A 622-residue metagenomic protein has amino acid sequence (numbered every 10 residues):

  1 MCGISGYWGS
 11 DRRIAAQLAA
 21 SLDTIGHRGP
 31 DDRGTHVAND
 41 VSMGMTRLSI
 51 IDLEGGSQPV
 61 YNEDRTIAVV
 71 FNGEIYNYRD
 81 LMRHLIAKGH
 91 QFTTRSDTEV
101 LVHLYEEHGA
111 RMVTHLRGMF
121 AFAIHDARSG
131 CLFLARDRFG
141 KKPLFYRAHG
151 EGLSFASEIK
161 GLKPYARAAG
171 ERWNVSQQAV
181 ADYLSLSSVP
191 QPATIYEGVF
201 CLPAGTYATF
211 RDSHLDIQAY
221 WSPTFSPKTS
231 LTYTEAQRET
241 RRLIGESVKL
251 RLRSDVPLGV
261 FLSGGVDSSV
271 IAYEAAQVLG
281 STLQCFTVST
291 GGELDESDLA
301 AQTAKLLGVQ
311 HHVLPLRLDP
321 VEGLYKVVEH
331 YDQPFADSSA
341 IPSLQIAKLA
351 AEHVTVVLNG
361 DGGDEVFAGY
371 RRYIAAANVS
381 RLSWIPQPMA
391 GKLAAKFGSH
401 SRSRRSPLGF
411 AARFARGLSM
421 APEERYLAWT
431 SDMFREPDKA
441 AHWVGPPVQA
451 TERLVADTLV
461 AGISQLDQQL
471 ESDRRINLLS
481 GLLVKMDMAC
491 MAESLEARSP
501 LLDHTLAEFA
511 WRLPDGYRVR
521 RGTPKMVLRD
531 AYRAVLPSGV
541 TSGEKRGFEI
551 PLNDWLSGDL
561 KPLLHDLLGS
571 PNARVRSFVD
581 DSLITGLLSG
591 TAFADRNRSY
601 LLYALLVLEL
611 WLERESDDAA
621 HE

Functional and structural regions predicted by a protein language model:
M1-I4, A20, R167-R172, E197-A204 (+6 more regions): Adenosyl-5′-phosphate
M1-Y331, S343, A347, R533-A534 (+5 more regions): Cysteine-centered catalytic environments shared across enzyme families
H84, Y165, V366-G369, F509: Residues that scaffold the ATP/ADP-binding catalytic core of kinase and kinase-like folds
R138, Q345-R404, L482-L506: Active-site adenylate/phosphate-handling loop in enzymes that bind or generate adenylated species
I159, V379, R529-D530: Acceptor-binding helix/loop patch of EC 2.4 sugar-transfer enzymes, predominantly nucleotide-sugar-dependent
S185, L252, K305, E329-D332 (+6 more regions): Hydrophobic alpha-helix feature that most strongly marks membrane-spanning transmembrane helices and their immediate
V328-E329, R371-N378, A620-E622: Short secondary-structure boundary/capping segments
Q333-D337: Acceptor-substrate binding/catalytic loop of class I
